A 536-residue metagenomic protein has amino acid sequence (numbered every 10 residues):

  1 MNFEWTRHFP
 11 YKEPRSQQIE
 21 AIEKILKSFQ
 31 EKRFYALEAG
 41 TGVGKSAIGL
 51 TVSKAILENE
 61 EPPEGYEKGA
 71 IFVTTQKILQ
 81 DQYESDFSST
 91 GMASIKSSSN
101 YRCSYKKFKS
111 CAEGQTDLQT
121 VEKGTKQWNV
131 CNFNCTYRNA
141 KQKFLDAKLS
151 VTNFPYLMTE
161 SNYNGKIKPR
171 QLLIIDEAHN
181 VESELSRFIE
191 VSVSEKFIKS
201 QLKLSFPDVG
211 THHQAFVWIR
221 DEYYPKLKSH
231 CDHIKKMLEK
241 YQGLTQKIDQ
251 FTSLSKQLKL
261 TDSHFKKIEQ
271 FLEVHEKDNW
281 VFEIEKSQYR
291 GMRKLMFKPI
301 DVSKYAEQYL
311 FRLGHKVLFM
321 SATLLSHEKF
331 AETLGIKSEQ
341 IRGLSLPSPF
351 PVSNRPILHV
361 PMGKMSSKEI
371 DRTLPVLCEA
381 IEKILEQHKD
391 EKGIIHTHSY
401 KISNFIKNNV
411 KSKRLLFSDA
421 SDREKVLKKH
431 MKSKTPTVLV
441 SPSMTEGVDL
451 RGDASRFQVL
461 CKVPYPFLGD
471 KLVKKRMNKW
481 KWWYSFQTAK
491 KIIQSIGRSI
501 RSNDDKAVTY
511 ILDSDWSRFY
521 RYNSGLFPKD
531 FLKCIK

Functional and structural regions predicted by a protein language model:
M1-E38: Conserved pre-motif I regulatory segment
N2-H8, K12-E13, T41, L57-S150 (+5 more regions): A substrate-engagement module of RecA-like helicase motors
E31-V52: Walker A/P-loop
N129-A147, S161-N164, Q250-K364, F417-R423 (+2 more regions): A contiguous, basic/glycine-rich beta-loop/short-helix subdomain that forms a polymer-engagement track
H179, S183-Q242: Conserved phosphoryl-transfer catalytic core
Q308, H359-H398: Conserved interdomain hinge at the start of the Helicase C-terminal
P361-R372, A420-F519: Conserved RecA-like P-loop NTPase helicase motor core
H396-S421: Conserved helicase motor "Helicase C" RecA-like lobe of SF1/SF2 P-loop NTPases
